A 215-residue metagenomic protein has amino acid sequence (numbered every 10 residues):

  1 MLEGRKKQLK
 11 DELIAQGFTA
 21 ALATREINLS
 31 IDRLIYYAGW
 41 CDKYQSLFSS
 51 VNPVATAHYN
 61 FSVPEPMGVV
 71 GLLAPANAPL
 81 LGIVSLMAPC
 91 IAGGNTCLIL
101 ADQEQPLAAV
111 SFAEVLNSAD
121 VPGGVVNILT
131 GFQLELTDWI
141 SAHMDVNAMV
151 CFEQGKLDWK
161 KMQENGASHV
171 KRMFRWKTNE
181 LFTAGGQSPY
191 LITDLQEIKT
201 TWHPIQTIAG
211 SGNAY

Functional and structural regions predicted by a protein language model:
M1-H58, P89, D102: N-terminal Rossmann-like NAD(P)+-binding subdomain of aldehyde/semialdehyde dehydrogenases
M1-R5, Y37-Y44, V115-A119, H143 (+3 more regions): Change "in soluble alpha/beta enzymes" to "in soluble alpha/beta proteins
E3, V84, D138-I140: Amphipathic, non-transmembrane alpha-helical secondary structure
G4, Q8, A78, P106-L107 (+2 more regions): Short alpha-helical
I14, I35, V110-N117, Q163: Class I S-adenosyl-L-methionine
L22, E26, S30-A38, V69-L72 (+4 more regions): Ligand-binding pocket scaffold of soluble enzyme catalytic domains
G39, K43-P122: Conserved small-residue-rich beta-alpha loop and adjacent elements that most often cradle the phosphate/pyrophosphate
V54, N60, P64-L72, A119-Y215: Conserved NAD(P)+-binding/catalytic subdomain of aldehyde/semialdehyde dehydrogenases
